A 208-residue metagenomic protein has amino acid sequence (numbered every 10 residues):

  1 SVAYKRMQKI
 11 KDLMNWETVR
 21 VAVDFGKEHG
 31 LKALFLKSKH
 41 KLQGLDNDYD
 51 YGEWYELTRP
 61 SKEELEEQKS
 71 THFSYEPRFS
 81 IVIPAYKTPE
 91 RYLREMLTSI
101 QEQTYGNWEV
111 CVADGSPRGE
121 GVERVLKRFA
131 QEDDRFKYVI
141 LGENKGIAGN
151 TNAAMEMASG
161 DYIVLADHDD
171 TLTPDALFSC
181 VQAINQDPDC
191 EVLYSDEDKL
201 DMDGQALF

Functional and structural regions predicted by a protein language model:
D24-K27, L31-S99: N-proximal low-complexity "stem/linker" segments adjacent to membrane-targeting elements
L97-N107, Q186: Short, acidic, metal-binding catalytic loop of nucleotide-sugar glycosyltransferases
I100, D114-P117, K145, H168: Conserved short acidic donor-positioning loop in nucleotide-sugar-dependent glycosyltransferases
G106, D114-R124, E143: A conserved acidic beta->alpha catalytic loop
L141-A158, S179: Glycine-rich, basic loop-to-helix element that forms the pyrophosphate-binding segment of sugar-nucleotide handling
I163: Short aromatic/hydrophobic "clamp" motif used to bind/position activated sugar donors
D167-T171, D196: The conserved acidic donor/metal-binding loop of glycosyltransferases
D175-L207: Conserved donor NDP-sugar-binding/catalytic core segment of glycosyltransferases
